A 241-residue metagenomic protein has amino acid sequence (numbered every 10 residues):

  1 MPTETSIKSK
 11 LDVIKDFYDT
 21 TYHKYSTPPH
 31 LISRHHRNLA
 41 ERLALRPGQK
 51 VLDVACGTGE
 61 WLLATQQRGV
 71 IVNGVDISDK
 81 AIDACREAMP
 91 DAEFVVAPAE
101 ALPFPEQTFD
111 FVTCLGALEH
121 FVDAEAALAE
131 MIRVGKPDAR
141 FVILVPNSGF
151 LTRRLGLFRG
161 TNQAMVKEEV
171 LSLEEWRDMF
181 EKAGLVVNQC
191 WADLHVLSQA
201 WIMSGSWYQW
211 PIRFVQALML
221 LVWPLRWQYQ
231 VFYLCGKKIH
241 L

Functional and structural regions predicted by a protein language model:
M1-A101, F111, L128, Q228-V231: Conserved N-terminal segment of class I S-adenosyl-L-methionine
V72, F141-V142: A short hydrophobic/small-residue beta-strand
K80, V122-A126, R153: Short N-terminal helix/helix-N-cap motif within the alpha/beta-hydrolase-1
C114-A117: A short beta-strand submotif of the Rossmann-like class I SAM-dependent methyltransferase core that lines
E125-R140: A short glycine-rich, Lys/Arg-flanked "PGG" loop and its adjoining helix->strand segment in the class I
P146-K167: Short, glycine-/aromatic-enriched active-site segment of Class I SAM-dependent methyltransferases
G156-F158, D178, N188-L241: A C-terminal cap/extension of S-adenosyl-L-methionine-dependent methyltransferases that defines the acceptor-substrate
E168-G184: Short alpha-helix
